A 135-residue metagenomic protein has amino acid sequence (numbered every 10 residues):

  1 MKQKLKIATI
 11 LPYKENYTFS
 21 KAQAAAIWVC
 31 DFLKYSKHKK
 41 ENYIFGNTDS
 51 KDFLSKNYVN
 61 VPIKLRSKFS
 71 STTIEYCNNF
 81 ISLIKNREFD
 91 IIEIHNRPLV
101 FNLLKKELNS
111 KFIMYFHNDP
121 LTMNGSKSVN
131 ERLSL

Functional and structural regions predicted by a protein language model:
Q3-A22: Nucleotide-activated donor-dependent transferases that construct or modify glycoconjugates
I10-P12, A25-W28, F45-N47, I94-N96: Replace "coordinates the UDP/GDP/TDP-sugar" with "coordinates nucleotide-activated sugar donors
Y13-F19, D31-S71: N-terminal strand-loop element at the rim of the active site of nucleotide-sugar-dependent glycosyltransferases
D31, I81-S82, P120-L135: Membrane-proximal helix-turn-helix segments that form the acceptor-binding/catalytic region of lipid-linked
S50-L54, F101-N102, T122-N124: Short, charged/polar "capping" segments at the starts of alpha-helices and the immediately preceding loops
S67-I91, F101: An amphipathic, basic-hydrophobic alpha-helix
I94-L99, F116: Short His-centered aromatic/hydrophobic patch
L108-F112: A short helix->loop->beta-strand "cap" motif at the edges of active sites that frequently abuts
